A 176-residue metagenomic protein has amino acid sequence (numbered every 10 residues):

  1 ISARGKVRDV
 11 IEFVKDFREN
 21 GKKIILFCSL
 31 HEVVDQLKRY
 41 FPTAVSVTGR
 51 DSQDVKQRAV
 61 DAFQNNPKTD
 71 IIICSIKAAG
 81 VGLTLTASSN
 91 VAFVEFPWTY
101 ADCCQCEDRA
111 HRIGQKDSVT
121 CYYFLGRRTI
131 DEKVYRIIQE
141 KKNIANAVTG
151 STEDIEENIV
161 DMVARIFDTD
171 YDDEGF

Functional and structural regions predicted by a protein language model:
I1-T43: Conserved helicase/translocase motor-coupling segment
R8, D35, R39, Q57 (+4 more regions): Alpha-helical elements of the RecA-like P-loop NTPase motor core of helicases
V14-D16, I24-I25, E32, A62-F63 (+4 more regions): A generic "structured core" feature
N20-G21, Y40, N66-T69, S88 (+2 more regions): Structured helix-beta-strand junction loops
K23-F27, D35-A79, D102: Conserved helicase ATPase core of P-loop NTP-dependent helicases/translocases
L30-V34, D51-S52, A78-A79, P97-T99 (+2 more regions): Short, solvent-exposed loop/turn segments at secondary-structure junctions
L83-F96, V119-F124: A short beta-strand element within the Helicase C-terminal
W98-F176: A conserved SF2-helicase RecA2
